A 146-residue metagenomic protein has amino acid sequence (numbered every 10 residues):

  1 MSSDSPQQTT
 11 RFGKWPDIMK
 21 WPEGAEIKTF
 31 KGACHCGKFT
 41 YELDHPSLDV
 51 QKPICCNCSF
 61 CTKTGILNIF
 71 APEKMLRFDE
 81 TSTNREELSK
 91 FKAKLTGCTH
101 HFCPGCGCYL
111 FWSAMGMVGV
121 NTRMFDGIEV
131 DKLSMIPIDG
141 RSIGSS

Functional and structural regions predicted by a protein language model:
M1-A33, K38-S146: A short Gly-Trp-Pro
